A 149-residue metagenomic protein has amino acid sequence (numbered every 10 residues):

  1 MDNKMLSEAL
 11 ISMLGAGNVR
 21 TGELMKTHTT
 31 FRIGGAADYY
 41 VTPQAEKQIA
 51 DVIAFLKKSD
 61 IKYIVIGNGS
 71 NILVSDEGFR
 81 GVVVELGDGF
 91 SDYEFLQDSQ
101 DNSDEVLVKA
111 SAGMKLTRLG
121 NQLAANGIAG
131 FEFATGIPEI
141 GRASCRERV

Functional and structural regions predicted by a protein language model:
N3-G141: Anion-binding (especially nucleotide phosphate/pyrophosphate-binding) glycine-rich loop and adjoining beta-alpha core
I140-V149: Residue-level detector of conserved catalytic or cofactor/ligand-binding positions in enzyme active sites
